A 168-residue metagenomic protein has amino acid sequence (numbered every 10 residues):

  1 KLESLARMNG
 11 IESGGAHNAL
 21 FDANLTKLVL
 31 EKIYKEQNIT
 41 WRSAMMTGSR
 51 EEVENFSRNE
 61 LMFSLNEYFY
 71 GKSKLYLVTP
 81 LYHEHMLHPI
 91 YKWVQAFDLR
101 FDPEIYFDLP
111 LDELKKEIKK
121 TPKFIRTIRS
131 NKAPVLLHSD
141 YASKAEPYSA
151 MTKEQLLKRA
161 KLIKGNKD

Functional and structural regions predicted by a protein language model:
K1-D168: DEDD superfamily 3′-5′ metal-dependent exonuclease/proofreading module
